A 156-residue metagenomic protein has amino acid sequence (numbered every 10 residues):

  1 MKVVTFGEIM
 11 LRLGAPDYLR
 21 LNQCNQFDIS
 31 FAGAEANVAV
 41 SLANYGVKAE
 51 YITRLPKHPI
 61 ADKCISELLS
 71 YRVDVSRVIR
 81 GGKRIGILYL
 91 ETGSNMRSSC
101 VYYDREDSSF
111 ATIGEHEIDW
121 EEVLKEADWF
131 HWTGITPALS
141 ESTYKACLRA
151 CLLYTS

Functional and structural regions predicted by a protein language model:
M1-V73, I113-H116: Glycine-rich phosphate/adenosyl-contacting loop at the front of the ribokinase-like
K48-I135: Conserved N-terminal subdomain of the carbohydrate kinase-like
G114-E115, E141-T143: A short secondary-structure junction signal
Y144-R149: Charged helix-capping and loop-helix junction motifs
Y154-T155: Conserved small/polar residues in nucleotide/adenosyl-binding loops
